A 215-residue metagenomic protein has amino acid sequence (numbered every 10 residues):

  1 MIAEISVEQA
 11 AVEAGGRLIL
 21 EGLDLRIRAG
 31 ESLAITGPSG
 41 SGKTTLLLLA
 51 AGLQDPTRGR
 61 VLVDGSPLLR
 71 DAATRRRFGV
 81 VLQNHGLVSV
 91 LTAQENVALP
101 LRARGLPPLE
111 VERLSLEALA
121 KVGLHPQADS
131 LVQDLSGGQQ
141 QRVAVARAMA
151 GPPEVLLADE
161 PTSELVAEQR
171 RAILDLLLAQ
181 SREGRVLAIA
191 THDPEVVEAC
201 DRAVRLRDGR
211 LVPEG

Functional and structural regions predicted by a protein language model:
A51: Helix-to-loop junction immediately C-terminal to a conserved catalytic motif
G59-P67: Conserved ABC transporter NBD signature motif
S66-G79, P108, R182: ABC ATPase NBD coupling module
L109-Q127: Conserved ABC ATPase "signature" region
L124, A148-M149: ABC ATPase C-loop
S130, G151, E183: Conserved signature/switch motifs of ABC ATPase nucleotide-binding domains
L131-L135, Q139: Conserved ABC ATPase signature
L156-D159: Catalytic Walker B motif of ABC-type/P-loop ATPase nucleotide-binding domains
